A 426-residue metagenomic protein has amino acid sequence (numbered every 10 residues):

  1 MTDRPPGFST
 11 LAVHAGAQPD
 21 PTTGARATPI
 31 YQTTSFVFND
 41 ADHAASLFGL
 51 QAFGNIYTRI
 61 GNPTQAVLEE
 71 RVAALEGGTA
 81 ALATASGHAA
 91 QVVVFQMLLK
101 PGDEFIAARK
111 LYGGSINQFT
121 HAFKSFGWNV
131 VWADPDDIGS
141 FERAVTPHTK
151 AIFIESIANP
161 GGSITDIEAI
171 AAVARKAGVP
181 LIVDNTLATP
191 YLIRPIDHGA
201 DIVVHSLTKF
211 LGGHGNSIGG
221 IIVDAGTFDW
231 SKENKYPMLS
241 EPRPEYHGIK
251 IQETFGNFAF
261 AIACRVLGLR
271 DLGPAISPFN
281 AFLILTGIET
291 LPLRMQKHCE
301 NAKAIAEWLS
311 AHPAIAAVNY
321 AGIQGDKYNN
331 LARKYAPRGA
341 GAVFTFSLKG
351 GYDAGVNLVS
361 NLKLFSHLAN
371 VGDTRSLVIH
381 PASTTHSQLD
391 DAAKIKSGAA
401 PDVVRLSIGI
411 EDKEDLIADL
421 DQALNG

Functional and structural regions predicted by a protein language model:
T2-N62, E70-R71: N-terminal "arm"/small-domain region of PLP-dependent enzymes with the aminotransferase-like
T2-P5, A12-H14, Q18-P21, A81-H312: Conserved PLP-enzyme active-site core in the AAT-like
D40-V92, G114-A122: Conserved N-terminal alpha-helix of the aminotransferase class I/II PLP-enzyme fold
F53, T79, N280, I284 (+3 more regions): Short amphipathic alpha-helical segments
G77, H148, A314-A317, L364 (+1 more regions): Glycine-centered tight turns that cap/initiate beta-strands
T120-H121, F126-V131, P147, R294 (+2 more regions): PLP-dependent enzyme catalytic core of the Aspartate aminotransferase-like
V223, T345-S347, S407-G409: Short hydrophobic/aromatic beta-strand micro-patches that form the beta-sheet surface supporting nucleotide- or nucleic
L272-A275, F279-A281, T290, M295-K297 (+3 more regions): Conserved small-domain helix->loop->beta segment predominantly found in fold-type I
